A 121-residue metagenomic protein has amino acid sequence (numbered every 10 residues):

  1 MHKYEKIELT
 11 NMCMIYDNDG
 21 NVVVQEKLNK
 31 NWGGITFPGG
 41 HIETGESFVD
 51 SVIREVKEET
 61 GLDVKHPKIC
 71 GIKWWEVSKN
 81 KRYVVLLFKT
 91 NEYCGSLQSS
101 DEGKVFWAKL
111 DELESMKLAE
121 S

Functional and structural regions predicted by a protein language model:
M1-V22, P38: Conserved N-terminal beta-strand and adjoining loop/helix that marks the start of the Nudix/MutT-like hydrolase domain
K6-E8, D17, K30, N80-Y83 (+1 more regions): A generic fold-level signal
M14, V24, L87-K89, W107: Conserved hydrophobic/aromatic beta-strand scaffold that supports enzyme active sites
D17-G20, L28, T90-S96, L110-E112: Short loop segments at secondary-structure junctions
N21-E58: Conserved Nudix-box catalytic region and its N-terminal flanking loop in Nudix hydrolases and closely related
G61-C94: Active-site segment of metal-dependent pyrophosphate-handling enzymes, primarily the Nudix hydrolase catalytic core
K89, Q98-S121: NUDIX/MutT-family hydrolases
